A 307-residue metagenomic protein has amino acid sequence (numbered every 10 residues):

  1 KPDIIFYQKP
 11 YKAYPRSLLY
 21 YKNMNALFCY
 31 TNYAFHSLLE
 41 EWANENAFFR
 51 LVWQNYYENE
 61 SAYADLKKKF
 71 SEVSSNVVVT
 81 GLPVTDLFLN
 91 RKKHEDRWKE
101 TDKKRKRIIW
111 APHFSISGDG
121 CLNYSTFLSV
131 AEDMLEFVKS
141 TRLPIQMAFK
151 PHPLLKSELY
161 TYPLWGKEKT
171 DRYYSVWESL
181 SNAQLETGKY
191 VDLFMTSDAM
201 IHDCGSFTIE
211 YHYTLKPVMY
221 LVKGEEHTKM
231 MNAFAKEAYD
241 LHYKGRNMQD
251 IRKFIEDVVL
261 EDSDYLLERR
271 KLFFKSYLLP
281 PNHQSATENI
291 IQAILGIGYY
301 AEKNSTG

Functional and structural regions predicted by a protein language model:
K1-I4, W53, K106, M195-D198 (+1 more regions): Conserved acidic residues
K1-L89: Active-site and donor-binding regions of nucleotide-sugar-utilizing enzymes
Y30, T187-M230: A donor-sugar binding/catalytic signature common to diverse glycosyltransferases and related nucleotide-sugar
F48, T101, L193, A235-E237: Structural alpha-helical scaffold elements that stabilize or flank donor/cofactor-binding regions in carbohydrate
T85-R172, L279-E288: Conserved catalytic-core segment of nucleotide-activated headgroup transferases in glycan assembly
P163-G188: Nucleotide-activated donor-binding/catalytic signature segment of Leloir-type glycosyltransferases, i.e., the conserved
E168, Y213-D262: Nucleotide-sugar donor-binding patch of glycosyltransferase catalytic domains
M248-G307: C-terminal amphipathic helix plus adjacent low-complexity, charged tail appended to glycosyltransferase catalytic
